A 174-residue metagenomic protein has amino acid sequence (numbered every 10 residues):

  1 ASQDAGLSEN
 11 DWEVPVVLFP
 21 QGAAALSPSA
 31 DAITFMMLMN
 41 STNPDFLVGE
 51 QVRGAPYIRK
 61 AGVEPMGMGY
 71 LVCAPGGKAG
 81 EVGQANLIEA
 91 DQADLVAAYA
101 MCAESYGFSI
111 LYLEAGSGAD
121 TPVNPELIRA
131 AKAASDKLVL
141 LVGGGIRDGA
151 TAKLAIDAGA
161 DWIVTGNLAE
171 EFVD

Functional and structural regions predicted by a protein language model:
A1-G49: Metabolite-binding pocket within alpha/beta catalytic cores that recognizes anionic/polar moieties
A1-Q21, R53-M68, T121-D148, D174: Alpha-helix-loop-beta-strand connector modules within alpha/beta enzyme cores
G6-D11, E104, I156-D157: Acidic (Asp/Glu)-rich catalytic clusters
L18, G22-F35, A134-T165: Catalytic cores of alpha/beta
S29-E104: Conserved anion-binding
A32-L47, A115-G118, G145-I146, D157-D174: Glycine-rich phosphate-binding active-site loops on the catalytic face of alpha/beta enzymes
V63-P65, Y70, P75-G77, D91-A98 (+2 more regions): Alpha/beta catalytic cores of nucleotide-metabolism and tRNA/nucleoside-modifying enzymes
V82-I128, T165, A169-F172: Glycine/Thr-rich beta-alpha phosphate-binding loop at enzyme active sites
